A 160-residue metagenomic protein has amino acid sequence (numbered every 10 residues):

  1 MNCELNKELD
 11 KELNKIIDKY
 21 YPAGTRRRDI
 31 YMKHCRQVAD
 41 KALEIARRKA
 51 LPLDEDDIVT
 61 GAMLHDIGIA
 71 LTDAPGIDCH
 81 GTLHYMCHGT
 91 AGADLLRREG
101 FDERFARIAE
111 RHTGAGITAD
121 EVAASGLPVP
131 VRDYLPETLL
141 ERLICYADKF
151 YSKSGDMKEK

Functional and structural regions predicted by a protein language model:
D10-H34, G68-H80: Active-site flanking loop/helix segments enriched in acidic
E12-I17, E121-V122, K160: Generic structural signal of hydrophobic/aromatic residues within well-ordered alpha-helices of folded domains
D18, A39, L43, G92-R97: Amphipathic alpha-helical segments within well-ordered protein domains
P22, A50-K158: Divalent metal-dependent catalytic cores for phosphoryl transfer on phosphate-bearing substrates
R26, Y31-I45, H88: Conserved, hydrophobic alpha-helical core segments of structured domains
